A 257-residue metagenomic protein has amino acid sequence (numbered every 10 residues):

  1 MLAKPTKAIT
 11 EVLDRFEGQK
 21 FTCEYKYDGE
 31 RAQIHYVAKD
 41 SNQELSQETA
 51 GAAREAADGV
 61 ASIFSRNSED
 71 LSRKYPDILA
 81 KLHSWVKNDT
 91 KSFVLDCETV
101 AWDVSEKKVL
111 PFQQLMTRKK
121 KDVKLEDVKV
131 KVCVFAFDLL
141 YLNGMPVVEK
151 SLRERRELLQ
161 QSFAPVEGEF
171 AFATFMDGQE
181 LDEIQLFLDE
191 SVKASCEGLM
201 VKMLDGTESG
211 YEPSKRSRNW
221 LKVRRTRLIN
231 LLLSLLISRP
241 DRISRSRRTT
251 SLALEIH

Functional and structural regions predicted by a protein language model:
M1-H257: Catalytic cores of nucleic-acid ligases and guanylyltransferases
